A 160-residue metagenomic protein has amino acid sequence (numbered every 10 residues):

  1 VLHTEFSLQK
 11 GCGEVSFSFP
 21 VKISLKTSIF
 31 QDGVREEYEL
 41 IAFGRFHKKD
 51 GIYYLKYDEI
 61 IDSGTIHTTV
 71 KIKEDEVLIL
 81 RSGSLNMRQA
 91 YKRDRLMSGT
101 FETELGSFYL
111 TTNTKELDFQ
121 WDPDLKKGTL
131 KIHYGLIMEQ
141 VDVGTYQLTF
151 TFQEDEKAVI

Functional and structural regions predicted by a protein language model:
V1-V15: N-terminal amphipathic/basic-hydrophobic helices that include classical n-h-c signal peptides and signal-anchor
G13-D118, P123-K131, G135-T145, E156-I160: N-terminal intrinsically disordered, cationic/polar leader segments that include organellar targeting peptides
